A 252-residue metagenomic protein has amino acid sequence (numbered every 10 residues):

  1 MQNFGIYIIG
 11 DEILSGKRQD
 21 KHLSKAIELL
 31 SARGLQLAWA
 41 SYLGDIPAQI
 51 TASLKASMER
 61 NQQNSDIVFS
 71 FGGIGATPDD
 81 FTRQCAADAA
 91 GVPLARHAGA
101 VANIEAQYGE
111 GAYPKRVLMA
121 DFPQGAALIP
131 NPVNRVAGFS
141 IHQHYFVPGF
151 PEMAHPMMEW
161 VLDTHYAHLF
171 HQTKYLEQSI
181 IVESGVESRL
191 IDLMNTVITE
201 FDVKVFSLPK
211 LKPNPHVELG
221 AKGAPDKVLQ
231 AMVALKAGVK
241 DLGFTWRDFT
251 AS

Functional and structural regions predicted by a protein language model:
M1-A40, G44-D45, L229: Glycine-rich phosphate/diphosphate-binding loop of Rossmann-like nucleotide-binding domains
M1-N3, Q63-S65, P123-Q124, R135-V136 (+2 more regions): Short coil/turn connectors at secondary-structure junctions
I9-D11, S70-P78, P148, K222-G223: Glycine-rich beta-strand-to-loop/alpha-helix junction loops that act as flexible
I27-A89: N-terminal small/polar loop signature for handling phosphorylated ligands or for N-terminal nucleophile
Y42-D45, G99, V117, G185: Short beta->alpha linker loops
Q49-A52, D80-L169: Proline/glycine-rich low-complexity loops and linkers
Q143-G238: An accessory alpha-helical subdomain
G238-S252: Conserved short beta-strand edge segments in small beta-sheet-based binding/regulatory domains
